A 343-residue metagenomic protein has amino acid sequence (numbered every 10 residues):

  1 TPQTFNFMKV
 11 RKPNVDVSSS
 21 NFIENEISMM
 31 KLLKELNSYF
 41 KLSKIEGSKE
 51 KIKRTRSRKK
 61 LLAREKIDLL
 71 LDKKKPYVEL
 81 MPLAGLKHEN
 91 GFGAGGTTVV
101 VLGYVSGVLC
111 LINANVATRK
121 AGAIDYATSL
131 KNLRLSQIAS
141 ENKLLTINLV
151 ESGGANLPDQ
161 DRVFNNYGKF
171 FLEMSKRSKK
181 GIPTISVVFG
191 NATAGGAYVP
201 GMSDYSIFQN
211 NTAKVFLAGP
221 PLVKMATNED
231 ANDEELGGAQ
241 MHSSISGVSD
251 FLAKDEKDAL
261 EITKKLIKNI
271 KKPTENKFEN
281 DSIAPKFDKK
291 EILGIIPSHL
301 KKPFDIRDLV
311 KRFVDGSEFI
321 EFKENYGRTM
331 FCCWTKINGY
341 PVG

Functional and structural regions predicted by a protein language model:
T1-F7: Short, Lys/Arg-enriched N-terminal segments with co-localized hydrophobic residues within the first ~10-30 amino acids
M8-A84, L217-C333: Amphipathic alpha-helical segments at domain termini/boundaries
I52-K53, V100, S136, M174 (+3 more regions): Short glycine-/small-residue-rich flexible loop motifs, especially phosphate/cofactor-binding loops
K60-K66, T193-M202, K336: Conserved phosphate/anionic-ligand binding catalytic regions in large, soluble enzymes, centered on
P82-L111, R119-K120, K131, S140 (+1 more regions): Non-catalytic terminal/interface segments that mediate subunit docking, oligomerization, and allosteric communication
V100-Y104, L111-N113, I147-L149, I185-V188 (+8 more regions): Structured core elements
V108-S178, I185-V187, C333-K336, Y340-G343: Cleft-lining beta-strand/loop regions that shape enzyme active-site pockets
V150-E275: Conserved catalytic cores of soluble enzyme domains, especially glycine-rich substrate-binding beta-alpha loops
